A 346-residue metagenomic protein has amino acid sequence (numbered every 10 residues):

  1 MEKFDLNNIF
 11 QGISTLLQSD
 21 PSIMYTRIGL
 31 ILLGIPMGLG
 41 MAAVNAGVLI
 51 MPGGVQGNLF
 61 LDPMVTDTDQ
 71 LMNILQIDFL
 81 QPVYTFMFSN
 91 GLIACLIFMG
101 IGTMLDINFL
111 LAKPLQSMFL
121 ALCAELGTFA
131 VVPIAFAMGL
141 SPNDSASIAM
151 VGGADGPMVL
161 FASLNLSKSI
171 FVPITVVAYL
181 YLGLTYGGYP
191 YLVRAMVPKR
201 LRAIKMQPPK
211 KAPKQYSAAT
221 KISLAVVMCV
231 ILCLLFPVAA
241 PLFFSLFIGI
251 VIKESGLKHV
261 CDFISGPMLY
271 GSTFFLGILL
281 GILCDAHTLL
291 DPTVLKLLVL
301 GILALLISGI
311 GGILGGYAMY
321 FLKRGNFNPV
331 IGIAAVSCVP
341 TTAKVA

Functional and structural regions predicted by a protein language model:
M1-T66, L75: N-terminal alpha-helical transmembrane segments of multi-pass membrane transport and channel/translocase proteins
I23-I28, P82-I97, N143-G152, P237-F247 (+1 more regions): Structural signature of hydrophobic alpha-helical transmembrane segments
R27-A43, C95-I97, A225, A240-V251 (+2 more regions): Hydrophobic mid-bilayer segments of alpha-helices in multi-pass membrane transport proteins, especially secondary
T85-L111, G249-I252, L269-D291: Hydrophobic transmembrane alpha-helices of secondary-active transporters and Na+-translocating membrane complexes
F86-G91, F98-I107, M118-A130, I134 (+3 more regions): Alpha-helical membrane segments and immediately flanking helix-loop junctions that form or couple to the substrate/ion
I107-V132, A286-I313: Entry/N-cap segments of selected transmembrane alpha helices and their immediately preceding amphipathic helices
I170-G187, L300-S308: Alpha-helical transmembrane segments
Y179-L257: Membrane-embedded hairpin module used as a gating/binding unit in multi-pass transport and secretion proteins
